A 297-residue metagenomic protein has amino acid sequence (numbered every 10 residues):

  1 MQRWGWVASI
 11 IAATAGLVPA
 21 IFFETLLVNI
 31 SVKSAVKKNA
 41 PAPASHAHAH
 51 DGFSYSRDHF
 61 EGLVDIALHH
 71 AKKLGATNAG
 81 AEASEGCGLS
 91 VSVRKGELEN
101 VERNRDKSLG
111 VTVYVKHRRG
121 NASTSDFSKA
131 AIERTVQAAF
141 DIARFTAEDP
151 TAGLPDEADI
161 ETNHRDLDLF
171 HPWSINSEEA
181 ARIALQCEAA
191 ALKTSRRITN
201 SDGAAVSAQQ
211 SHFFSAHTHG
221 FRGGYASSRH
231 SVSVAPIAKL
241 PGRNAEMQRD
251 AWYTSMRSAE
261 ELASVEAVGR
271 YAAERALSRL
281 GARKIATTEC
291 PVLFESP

Functional and structural regions predicted by a protein language model:
W4-W6: Tryptophan (W) side chains
S9-I11: Short terminal hydrophobic/aromatic SLiMs and anchors at protein ends
I21-F22, L27-P297: Active-site bordering "gate/hinge" segments that shape substrate access to catalytic or cofactor-binding pockets
